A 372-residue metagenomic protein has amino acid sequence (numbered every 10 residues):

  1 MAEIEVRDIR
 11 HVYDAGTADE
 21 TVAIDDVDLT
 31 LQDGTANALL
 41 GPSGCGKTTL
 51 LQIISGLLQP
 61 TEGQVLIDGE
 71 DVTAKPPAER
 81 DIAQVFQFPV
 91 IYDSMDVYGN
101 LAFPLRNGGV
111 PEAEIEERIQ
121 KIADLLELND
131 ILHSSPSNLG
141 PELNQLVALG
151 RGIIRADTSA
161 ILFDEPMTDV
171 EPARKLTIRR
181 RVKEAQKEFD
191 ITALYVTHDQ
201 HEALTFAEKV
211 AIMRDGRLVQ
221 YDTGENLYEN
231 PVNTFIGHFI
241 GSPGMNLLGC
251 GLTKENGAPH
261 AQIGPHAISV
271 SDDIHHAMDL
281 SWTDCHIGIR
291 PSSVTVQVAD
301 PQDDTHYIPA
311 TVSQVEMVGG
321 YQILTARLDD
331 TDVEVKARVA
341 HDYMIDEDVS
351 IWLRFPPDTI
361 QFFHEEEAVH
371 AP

Functional and structural regions predicted by a protein language model:
V27-A38, Y92: Pre-Walker A (P-loop) beta-loop-beta motif of ABC nucleotide-binding domains
L40-P42: The feature captures the beta-strand-to-loop junction immediately N-terminal to the Walker
S55: Helix-to-loop junction immediately C-terminal to a conserved catalytic motif
T61-Q64, D215: Conserved coupling/switch loops of ABC nucleotide-binding domains, chiefly the family-specific signature
G63-D71: Conserved ABC transporter NBD signature motif
D81, I91, D96-F235: ABC ATPase nucleotide-binding domains
E255-P372: Non-catalytic connector elements of ABC transporters
